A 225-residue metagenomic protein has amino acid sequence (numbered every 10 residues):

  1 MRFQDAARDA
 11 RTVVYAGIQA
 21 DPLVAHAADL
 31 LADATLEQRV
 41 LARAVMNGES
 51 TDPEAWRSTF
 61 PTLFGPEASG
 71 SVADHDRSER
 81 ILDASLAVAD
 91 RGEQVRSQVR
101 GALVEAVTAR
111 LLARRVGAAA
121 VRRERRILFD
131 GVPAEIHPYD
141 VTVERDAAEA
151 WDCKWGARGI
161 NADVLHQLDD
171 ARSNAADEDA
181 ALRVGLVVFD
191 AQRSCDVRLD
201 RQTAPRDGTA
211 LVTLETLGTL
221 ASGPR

Functional and structural regions predicted by a protein language model:
M1-D83: Nuclease-adjacent, charged terminal/linker segments that flank catalytic cores
L86-D130: Acidic-basic catalytic patches of nuclease active cores, encompassing PD-(D/E)XK and other metal-cofactor nuclease
L112, V141-A157: Conserved catalytic cores of phosphodiester-cleaving nucleases, focusing on short active-site segments
V121-R145: Active-site metal-binding core of divalent-cation-utilizing nuclease and nuclease-like domains
A157-D169, S194-V197: Active-site-adjacent loop/helix micro-motif of nuclease/hydrolase catalytic cores
R172-A181: Arginine/glycine-rich "motif VI" loop of SF2 helicases in the C-terminal RecA-like domain
F189-R225: Domain-level recognition of nuclease-like catalytic cores that cleave nucleotide substrates
